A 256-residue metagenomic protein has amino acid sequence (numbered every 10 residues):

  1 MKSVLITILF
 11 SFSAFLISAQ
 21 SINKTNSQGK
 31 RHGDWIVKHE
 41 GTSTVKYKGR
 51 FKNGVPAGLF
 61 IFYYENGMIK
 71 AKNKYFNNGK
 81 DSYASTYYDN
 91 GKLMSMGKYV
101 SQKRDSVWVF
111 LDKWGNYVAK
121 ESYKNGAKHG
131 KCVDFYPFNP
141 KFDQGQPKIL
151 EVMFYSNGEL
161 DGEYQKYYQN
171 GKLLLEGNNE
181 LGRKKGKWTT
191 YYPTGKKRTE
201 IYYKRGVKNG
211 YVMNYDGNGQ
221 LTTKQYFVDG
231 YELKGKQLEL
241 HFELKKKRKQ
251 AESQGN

Functional and structural regions predicted by a protein language model:
M1-N23: Bacterial Sec-dependent N-terminal signal peptides
I17-N256: Glycine/tyrosine- and acidic-biased, solvent-exposed loop/turn segments at the edges of beta-strands
